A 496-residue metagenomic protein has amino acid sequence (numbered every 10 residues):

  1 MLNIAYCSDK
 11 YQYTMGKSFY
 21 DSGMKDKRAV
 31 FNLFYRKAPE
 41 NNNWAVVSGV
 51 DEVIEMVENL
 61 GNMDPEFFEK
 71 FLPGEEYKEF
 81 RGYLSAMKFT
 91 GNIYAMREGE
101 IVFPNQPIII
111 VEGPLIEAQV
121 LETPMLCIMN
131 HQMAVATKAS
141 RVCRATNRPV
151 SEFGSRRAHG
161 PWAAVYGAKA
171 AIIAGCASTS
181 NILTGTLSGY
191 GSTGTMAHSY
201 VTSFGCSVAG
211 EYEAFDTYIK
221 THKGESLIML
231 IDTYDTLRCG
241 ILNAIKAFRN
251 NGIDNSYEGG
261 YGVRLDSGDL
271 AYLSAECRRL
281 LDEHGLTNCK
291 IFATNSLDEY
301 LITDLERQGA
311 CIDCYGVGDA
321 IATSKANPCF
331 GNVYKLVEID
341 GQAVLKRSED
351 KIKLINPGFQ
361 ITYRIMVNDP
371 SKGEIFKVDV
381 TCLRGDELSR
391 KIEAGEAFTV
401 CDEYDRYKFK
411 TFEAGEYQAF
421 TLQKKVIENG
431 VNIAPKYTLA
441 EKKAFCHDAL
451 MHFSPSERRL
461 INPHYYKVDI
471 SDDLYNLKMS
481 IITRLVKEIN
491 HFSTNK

Functional and structural regions predicted by a protein language model:
M1-K27, E40-N42, H284, L297-K496: Gly/Ser/Thr/Ala-enriched C-terminal appendages of enzymes
M1-R28, K37-P39, E75, R81-H284 (+6 more regions): Buried, small/hydrophobic-residue-enriched core segments of structured protein domains
S22, R28-S85: N-terminal, Lys/Arg-enriched amphipathic/low-complexity engagement segments that precede the first folded domain
V30-N32, T90, V150, V333 (+1 more regions): A residue-level signal for beta-strand positions that form part of recognition/binding surfaces within mature
G49-E52, E76, A134, T438-K442: Short amphipathic alpha-helical segments
F68-E69, T137-R141, G154, R458-Y465: Short coil/turn segments at secondary-structure boundaries
T193, V263, I291, D313-Y315: Hydrophobic residues within beta-strands of alpha/beta enzymes
